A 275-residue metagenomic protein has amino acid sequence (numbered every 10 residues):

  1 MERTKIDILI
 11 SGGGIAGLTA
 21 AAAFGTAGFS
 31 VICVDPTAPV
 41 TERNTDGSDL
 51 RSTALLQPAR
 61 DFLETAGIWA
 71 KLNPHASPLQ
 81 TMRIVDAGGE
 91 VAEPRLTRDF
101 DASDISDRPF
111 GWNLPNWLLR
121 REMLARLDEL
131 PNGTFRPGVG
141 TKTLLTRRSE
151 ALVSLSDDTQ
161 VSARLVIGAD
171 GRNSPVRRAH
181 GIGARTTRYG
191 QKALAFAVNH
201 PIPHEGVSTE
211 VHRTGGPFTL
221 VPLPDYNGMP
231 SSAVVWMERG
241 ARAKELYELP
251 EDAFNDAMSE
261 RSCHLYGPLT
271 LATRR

Functional and structural regions predicted by a protein language model:
E2-T4, H75-A179, T187-K192: Conserved N-terminal helical subregion
I6-C33: N-terminal Rossmann-like FAD-binding beta1-loop-alpha1 element of flavoenzymes
A16, P39, N173: Conserved Rossmann-like nucleotide-cofactor binding loop
G25-D49: Glycine-rich FAD pyrophosphate-binding loop
G47-G89: N-terminal FAD cofactor-binding segment of flavoenzymes
V91-A92, P201-E205, Y226-G228, R242-K244: Short helix-loop capping/hinge motifs at secondary-structure junctions, enriched in acidic/polar residues
I105, T214-R275: Conserved FAD/dinucleotide-binding core of flavoprotein oxidoreductases
N173-H212, G216-T219, E238-R242, M258-C263: Central beta-strand plus flanking loop segment that forms part of the substrate or channel wall within the catalytic
